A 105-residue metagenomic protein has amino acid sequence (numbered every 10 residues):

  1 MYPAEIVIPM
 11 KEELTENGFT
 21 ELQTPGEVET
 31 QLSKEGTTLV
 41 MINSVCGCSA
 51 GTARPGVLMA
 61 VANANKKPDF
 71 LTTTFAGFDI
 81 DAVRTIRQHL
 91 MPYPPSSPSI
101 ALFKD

Functional and structural regions predicted by a protein language model:
M1-G36: N-terminal leader/targeting and pre-domain segments
M10-E13, L58-P68: Short helix-loop-beta junction
L22, I42, K66-T85: Thiol-based oxidoreductase modules, predominantly thioredoxin-like and allied folds used for disulfide exchange
P25, F75, K104: Residues at the C-termini of beta-strands that transition into short coil/loop
T30-A64: Local sequence-structure signature of Cys/Sec-based thiol-disulfide redox active-site neighborhoods
G36, K66-D69, S97-P98: Short coil/turn connectors at secondary-structure junctions
A82-S97: Structural alpha/beta surface segment adjacent to cysteine/selenocysteine redox centers across thiol/disulfide enzymes
S96-D105: A short, hydrophobic beta-strand/beta-hairpin element that forms part of a small beta-sheet core
